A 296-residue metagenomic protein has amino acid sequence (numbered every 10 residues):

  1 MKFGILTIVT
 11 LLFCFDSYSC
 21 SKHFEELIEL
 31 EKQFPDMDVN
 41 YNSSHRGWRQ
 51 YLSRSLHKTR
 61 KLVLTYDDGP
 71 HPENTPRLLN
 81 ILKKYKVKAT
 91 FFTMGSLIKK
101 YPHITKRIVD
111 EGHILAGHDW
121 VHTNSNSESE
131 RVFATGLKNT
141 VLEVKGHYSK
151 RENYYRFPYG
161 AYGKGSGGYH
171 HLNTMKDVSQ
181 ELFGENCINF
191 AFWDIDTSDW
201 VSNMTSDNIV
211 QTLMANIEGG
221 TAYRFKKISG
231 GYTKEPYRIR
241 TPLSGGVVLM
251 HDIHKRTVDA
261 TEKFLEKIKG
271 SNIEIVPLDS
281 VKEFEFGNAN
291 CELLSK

Functional and structural regions predicted by a protein language model:
M1-I8: Sec-dependent signal peptide recognition, specifically the positively charged N-region followed immediately by
L11-T65, P70-K84, H103-K106, S206-Y237 (+2 more regions): N-terminal pre-catalytic segment of deacetylase/amide-hydrolase enzymes
S55, L78-Y85, I98-H118, S179-C187 (+1 more regions): Acidic (Asp/Glu)-rich catalytic clusters
L62-T65, A89-T93, I114-D119, N153-F157 (+3 more regions): Structural recognition of the beta-strand scaffold that forms the well-ordered cores of secreted hydrolase catalytic
D68-P72, S96-K99, H113-L115, W120-S125 (+4 more regions): Solvent-exposed loop/turn segments at secondary-structure junctions within structured extracellular/periplasmic domains
N74, T123-Y148, A161, G165-L243: Alpha-helical scaffold elements lining the catalytic groove of polysaccharide deacetylases
R77-N80, H103-D110, T135-E143, N173-E185 (+1 more regions): Alpha-helical scaffolding segments of alpha/beta enzyme cores, especially the outer helices of TIM-barrel or partial
L243, L249-L265, N272: Charged, low-complexity C-terminal accessory regions
